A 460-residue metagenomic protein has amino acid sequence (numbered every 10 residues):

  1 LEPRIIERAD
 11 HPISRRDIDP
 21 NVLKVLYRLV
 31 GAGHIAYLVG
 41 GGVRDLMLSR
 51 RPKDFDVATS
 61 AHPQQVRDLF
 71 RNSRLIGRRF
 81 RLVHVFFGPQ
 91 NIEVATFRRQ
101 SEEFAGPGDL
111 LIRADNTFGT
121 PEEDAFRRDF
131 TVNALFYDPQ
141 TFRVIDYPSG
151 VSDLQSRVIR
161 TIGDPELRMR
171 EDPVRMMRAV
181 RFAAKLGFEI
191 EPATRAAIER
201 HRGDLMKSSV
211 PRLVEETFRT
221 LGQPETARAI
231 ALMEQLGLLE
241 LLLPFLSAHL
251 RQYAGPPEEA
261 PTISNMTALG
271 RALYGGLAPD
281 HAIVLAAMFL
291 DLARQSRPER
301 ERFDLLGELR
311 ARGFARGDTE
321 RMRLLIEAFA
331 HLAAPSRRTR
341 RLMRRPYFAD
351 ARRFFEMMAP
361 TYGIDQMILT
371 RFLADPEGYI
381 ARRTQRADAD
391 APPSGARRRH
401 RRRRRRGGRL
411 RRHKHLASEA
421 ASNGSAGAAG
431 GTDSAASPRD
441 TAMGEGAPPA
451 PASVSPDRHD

Functional and structural regions predicted by a protein language model:
L1-D460: Catalytic cores of the polymerase beta-like nucleotidyltransferase superfamily and closely associated nucleotide
